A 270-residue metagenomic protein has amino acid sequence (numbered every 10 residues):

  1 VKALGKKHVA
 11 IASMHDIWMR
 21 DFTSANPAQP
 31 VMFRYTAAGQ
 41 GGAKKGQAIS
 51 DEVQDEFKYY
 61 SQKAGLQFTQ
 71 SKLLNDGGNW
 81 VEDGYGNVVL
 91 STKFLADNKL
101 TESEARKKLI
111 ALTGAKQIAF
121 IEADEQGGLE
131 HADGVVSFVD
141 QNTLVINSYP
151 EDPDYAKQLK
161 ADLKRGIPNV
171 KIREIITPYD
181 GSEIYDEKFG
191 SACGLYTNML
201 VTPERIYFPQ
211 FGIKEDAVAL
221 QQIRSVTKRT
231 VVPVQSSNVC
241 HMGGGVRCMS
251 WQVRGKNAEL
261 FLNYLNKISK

Functional and structural regions predicted by a protein language model:
V1-K270: The feature marks the mature, well-folded catalytic cores of soluble enzymes
